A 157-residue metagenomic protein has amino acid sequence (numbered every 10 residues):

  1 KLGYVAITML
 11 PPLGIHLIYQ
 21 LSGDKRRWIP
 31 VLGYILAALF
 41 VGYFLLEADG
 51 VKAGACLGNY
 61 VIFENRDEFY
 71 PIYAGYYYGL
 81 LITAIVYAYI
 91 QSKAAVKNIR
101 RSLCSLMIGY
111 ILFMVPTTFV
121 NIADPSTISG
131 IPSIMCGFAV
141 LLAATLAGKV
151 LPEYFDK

Functional and structural regions predicted by a protein language model:
K1, E68-D124: Alpha-helical transmembrane segments of multi-pass integral membrane proteins
K1-G50, E64-I82, Y110, I128-L141: Individual alpha-helical transmembrane segments in multi-pass integral membrane proteins
L17, L21, Y87-Q91, T118 (+1 more regions): Hydrophobic membrane-targeting alpha-helices
Y19-I29, Y89-S102, Y154-D156: Membrane-interface helix-boundary motifs at transmembrane edges
L45-G58, V115-P125: Juxtamembrane "helix-exit" motif on the non-cytosolic side of transmembrane helices
G58-Y60, A94: Flexible interhelical linker loops that connect adjacent transmembrane helices in multi-pass membrane transporters
I99-K157: Interfacial "cap-and-anchor" motif at the non-cytosolic start of specific transmembrane alpha-helices
